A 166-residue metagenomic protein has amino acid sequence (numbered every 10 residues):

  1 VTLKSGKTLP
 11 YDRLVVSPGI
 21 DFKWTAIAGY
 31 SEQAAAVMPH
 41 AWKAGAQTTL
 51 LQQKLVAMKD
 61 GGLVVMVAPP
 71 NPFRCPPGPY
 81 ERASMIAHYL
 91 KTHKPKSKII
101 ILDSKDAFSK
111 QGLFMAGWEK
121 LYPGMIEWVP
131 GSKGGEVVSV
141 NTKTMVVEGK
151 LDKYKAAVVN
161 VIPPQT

Functional and structural regions predicted by a protein language model:
V1-T2, L9, H88-T166: A Rossmann-like FAD-binding core segment of flavoenzymes
T2-L14, P18-I20: Small-residue-rich anion-binding loops in enzyme active sites
P10-Y11, W24-T25, R74-C75: Glycine/Thr-rich phosphate-binding loops of Rossmann-like dinucleotide-binding domains
L14-A46, G149-T166: Glycine-rich beta-alpha-beta "Rossmann" dinucleotide-binding loop(s) and their flanking helix/strand
L14-S17, W24, P79-Y80, F114-A116 (+2 more regions): Surface-exposed beta-strand edges and their flanking turn/coil or helix-capping segments
E32-S109, T166: Rossmann-like dinucleotide/flavin-binding elements
